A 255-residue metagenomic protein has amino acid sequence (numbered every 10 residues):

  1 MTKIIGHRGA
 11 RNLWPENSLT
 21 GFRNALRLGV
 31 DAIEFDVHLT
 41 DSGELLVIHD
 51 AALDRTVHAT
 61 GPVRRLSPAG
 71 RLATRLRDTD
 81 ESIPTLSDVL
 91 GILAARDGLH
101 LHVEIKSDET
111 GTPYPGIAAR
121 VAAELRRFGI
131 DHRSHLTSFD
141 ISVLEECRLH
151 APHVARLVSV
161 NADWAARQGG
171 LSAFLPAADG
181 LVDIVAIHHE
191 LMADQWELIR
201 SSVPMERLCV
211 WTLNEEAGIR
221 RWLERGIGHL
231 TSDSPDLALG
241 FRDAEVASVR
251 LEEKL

Functional and structural regions predicted by a protein language model:
M1-N12, D78: Long, acidic (Asp/Glu-rich), low-complexity accessory segments flanking structured domains
I5, I33-E34, V47, H102 (+5 more regions): Conserved beta-strand positions in the central sheet of alpha/beta enzyme cores
N24-L39, A178-V185: Catalytic domains of carbohydrate-active enzymes, especially glycoside hydrolases
H49-N161, G180-E190: Metal-dependent phosphodiesterase/phospholipase catalytic core, i.e., the His/Asp/Glu-rich active-site region
I92, V158-L255: C-terminal active-site rim and adjoining tail of enzyme catalytic domains
